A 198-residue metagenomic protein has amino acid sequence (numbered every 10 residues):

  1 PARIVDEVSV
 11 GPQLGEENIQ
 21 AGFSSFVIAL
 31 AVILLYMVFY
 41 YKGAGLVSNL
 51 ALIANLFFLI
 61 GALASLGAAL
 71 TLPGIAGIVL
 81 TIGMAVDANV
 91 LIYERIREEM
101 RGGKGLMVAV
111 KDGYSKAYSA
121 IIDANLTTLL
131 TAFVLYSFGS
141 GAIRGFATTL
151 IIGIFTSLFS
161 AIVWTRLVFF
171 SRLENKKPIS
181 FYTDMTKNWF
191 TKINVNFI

Functional and structural regions predicted by a protein language model:
P1-D6: Extended, hydrophilic extramembrane loops/domains of integral membrane proteins
L14, I33, A62, V90 (+2 more regions): Residue-level signature of catalytic and energy-coupling elements of molecular machines, predominantly ATP/GTP-dependent
G15-T71, S137-G141: Interfacial segments of transmembrane alpha-helices in multi-pass membrane proteins
L46-G67, I78-A85, F146-A161: Small-residue-enriched core segments of transmembrane alpha-helices in multipass membrane transport and channel
T81-M100, I121, L158-V163: Short helical (or helix-break) motifs at transmembrane helix termini and adjacent helical loops in multi-pass membrane
M100-L126, T183: Helix-loop junctions and hydrophobic alpha-helical segments within the transmembrane domains of large membrane
S115-S171: Hydrophobic alpha-helical segments
F159, V163-I198: Interfacial helix-loop-helix hairpins and adjacent transmembrane helices of multi-pass alpha-helical membrane proteins
